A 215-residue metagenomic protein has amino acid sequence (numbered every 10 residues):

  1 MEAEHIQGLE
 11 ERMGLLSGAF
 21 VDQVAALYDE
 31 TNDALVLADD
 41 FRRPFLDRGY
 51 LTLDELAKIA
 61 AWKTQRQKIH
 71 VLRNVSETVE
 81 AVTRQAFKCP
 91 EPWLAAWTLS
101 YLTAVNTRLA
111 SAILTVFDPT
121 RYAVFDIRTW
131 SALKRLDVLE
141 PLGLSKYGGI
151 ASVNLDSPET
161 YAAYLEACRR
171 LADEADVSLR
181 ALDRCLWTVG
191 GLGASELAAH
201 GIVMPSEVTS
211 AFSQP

Functional and structural regions predicted by a protein language model:
M1-A57, A123-P215: C-terminal accessory module of base-excision DNA glycosylases/AP lyases that mediates lesion recognition and DNA
D33, A57, V71-N74, F87-K88 (+2 more regions): Short amphipathic alpha-helical segments, especially helix-boundary/capping motifs
A61-V105: Helix-hairpin-helix/helix-loop-helix acidic hairpins
K63-K68, D118-R121, G190-A194: Short alpha-helix boundary/capping elements
L94-K134: Catalytic DNA-binding helix-loop module of base-excision-repair DNA glycosylases/AP lyases
